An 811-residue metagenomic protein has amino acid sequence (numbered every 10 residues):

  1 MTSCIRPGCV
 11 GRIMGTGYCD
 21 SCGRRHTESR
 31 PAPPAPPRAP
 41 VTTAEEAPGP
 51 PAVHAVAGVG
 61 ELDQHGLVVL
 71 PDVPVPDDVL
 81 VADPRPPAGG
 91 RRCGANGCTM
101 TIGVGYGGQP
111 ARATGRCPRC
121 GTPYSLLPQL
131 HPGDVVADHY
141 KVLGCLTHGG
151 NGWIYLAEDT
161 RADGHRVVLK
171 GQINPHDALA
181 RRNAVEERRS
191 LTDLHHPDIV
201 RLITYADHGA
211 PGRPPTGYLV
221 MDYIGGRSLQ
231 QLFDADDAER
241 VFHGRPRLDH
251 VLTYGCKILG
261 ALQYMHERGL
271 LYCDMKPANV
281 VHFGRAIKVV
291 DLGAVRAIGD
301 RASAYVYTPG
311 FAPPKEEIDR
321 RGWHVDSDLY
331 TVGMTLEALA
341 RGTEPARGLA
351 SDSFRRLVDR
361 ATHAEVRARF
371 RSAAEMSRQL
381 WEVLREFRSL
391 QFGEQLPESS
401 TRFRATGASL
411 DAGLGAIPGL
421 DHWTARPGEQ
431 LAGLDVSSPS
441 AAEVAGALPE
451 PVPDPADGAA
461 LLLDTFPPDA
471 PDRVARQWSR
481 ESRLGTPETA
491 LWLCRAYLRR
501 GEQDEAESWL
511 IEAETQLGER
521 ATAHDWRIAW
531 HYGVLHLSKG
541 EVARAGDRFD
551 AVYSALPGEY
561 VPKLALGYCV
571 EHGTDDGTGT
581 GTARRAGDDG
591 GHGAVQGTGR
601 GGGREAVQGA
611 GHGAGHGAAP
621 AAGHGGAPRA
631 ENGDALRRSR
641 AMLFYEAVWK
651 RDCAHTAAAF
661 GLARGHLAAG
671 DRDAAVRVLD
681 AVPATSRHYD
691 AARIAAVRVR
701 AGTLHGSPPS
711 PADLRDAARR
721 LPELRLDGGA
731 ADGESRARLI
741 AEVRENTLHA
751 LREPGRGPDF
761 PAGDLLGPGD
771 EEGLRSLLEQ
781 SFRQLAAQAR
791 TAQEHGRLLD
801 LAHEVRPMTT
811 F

Functional and structural regions predicted by a protein language model:
V142-G150, I154: Protein kinase glycine-rich loop
Y155-A157, D163-N174: Glycine-rich ATP phosphate-binding loop
H176-D193: AlphaC helix of the eukaryotic protein kinase fold
R201-G217: Short beta-strand micro-motifs within the conserved protein kinase catalytic domain, predominantly in the N-lobe
G212-S228, L232: Conserved short submotifs of the Hanks-type protein kinase catalytic core that shape the nucleotide-binding pocket
Y254-G255: Activation segment signature within eukaryotic-like protein kinase domains
H266-H282: Catalytic-loop of the protein kinase fold
L390-L493: Regulatory extensions appended to serine/threonine kinase catalytic cores
